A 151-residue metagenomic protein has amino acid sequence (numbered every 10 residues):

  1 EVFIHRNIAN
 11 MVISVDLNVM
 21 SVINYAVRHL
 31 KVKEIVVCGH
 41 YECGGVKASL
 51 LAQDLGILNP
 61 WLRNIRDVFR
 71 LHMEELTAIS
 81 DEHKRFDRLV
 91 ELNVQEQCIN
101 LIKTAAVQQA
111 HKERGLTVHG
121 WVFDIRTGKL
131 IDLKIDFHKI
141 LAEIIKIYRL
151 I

Functional and structural regions predicted by a protein language model:
E1-I4: Short helix-loop-beta junction
A9-K33, G44-I151: Divalent-metal-activated hydrolytic enzyme cores
V37: Conserved functional hotspot residues or short segments at active or partner-binding sites across diverse domains
